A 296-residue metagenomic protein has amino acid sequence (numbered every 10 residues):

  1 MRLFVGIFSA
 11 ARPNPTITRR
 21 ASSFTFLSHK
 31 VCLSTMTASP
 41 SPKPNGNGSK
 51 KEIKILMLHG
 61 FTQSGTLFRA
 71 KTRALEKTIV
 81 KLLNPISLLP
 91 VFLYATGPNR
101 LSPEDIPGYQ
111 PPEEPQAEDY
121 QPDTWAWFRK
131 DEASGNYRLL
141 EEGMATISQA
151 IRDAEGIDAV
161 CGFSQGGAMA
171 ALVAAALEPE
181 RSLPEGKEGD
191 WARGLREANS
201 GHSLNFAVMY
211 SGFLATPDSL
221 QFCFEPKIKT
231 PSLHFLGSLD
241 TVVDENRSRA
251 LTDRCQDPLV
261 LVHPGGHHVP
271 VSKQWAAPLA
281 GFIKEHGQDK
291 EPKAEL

Functional and structural regions predicted by a protein language model:
E52-G156: Serine-hydrolase catalytic machinery in alpha/beta-hydrolase-like enzymes
A70-T72, Q221-F222, D244-D253: Short alpha-helix in the alpha/beta-hydrolase fold that links the catalytic acid
G97-P98, V208-A215, G265: Active-site nucleophile loop of the alpha/beta-hydrolase fold
C161-G166, A170: Gly/Ala-rich beta-loop-alpha elbow adjacent to hydrolase catalytic centers
A170-P179: Short glycine-enriched nucleophile-adjacent loop and the immediately C-terminal alpha-helix near the catalytic center
A215-T216, S238-V243, H267-H268: Acidic catalytic loop of the alpha/beta-hydrolase fold
H234-L236: Short beta-strand/loop motif that positions the catalytic acidic residue of the alpha/beta-hydrolase fold
D257-L296: C-terminal catalytic histidine-bearing segment of alpha/beta-hydrolase fold enzymes
